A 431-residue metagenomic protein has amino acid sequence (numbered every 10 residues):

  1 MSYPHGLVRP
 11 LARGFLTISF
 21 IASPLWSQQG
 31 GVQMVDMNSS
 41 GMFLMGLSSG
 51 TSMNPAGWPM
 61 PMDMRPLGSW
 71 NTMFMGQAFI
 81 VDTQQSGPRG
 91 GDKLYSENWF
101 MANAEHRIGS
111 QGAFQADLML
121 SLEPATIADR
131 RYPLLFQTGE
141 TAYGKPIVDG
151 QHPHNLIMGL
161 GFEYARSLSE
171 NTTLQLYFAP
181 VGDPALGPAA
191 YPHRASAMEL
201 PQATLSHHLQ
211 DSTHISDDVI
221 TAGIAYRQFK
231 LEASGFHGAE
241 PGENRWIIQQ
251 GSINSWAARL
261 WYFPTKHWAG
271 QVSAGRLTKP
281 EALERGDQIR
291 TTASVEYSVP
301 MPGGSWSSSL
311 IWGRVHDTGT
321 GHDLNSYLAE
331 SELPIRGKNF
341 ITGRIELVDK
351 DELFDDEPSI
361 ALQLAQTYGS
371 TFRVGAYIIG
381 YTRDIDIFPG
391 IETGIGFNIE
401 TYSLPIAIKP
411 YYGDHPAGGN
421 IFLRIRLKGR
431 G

Functional and structural regions predicted by a protein language model:
G30-G161, S167, P416-G418, L423-R424: Beta-barrel outer-membrane channel/assembly domains of diderm bacteria
F74-G76, F114-L118, L176-F178, A222 (+7 more regions): Membrane-embedded beta-strand positions of outer-membrane beta-barrel proteins
A78-Q84, L120-T126, F178-P184, Y226-Q228 (+8 more regions): Transmembrane beta-strands of outer-membrane beta-barrel pores
A104-I108, R166, G223-Y226, Y262-P264 (+5 more regions): Residue-level signature of outer-membrane beta-barrel architecture
S110-F114, E170-L174, Q228-E232, K266-V272 (+4 more regions): Repeated loop/turn-to-beta-strand initiation elements of outer-membrane beta-barrel proteins
I127-W261: Surface-exposed coil loops of outer-membrane beta-barrel proteins
A274-L283, S307-G321, E330, K338-F388 (+2 more regions): Outer membrane beta-barrel transmembrane domains
I379, G413-G431: Outer-membrane beta-barrel "beta-signal"
